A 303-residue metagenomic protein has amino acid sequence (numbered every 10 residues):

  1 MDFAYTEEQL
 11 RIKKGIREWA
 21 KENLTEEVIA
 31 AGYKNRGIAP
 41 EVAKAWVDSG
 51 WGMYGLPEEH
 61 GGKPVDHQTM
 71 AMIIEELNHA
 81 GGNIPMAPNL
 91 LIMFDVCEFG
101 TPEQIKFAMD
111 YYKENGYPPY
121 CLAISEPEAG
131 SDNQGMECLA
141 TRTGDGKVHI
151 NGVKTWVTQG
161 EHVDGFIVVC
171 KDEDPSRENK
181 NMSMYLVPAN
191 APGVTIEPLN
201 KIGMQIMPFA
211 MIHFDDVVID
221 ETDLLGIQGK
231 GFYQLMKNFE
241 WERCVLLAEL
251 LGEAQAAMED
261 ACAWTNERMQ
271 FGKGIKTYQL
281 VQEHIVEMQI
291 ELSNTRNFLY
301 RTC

Functional and structural regions predicted by a protein language model:
M1-R11: Intrinsic disorder at enzyme termini
F3-Y5, V194-N294: Glycine-rich beta->alpha junctions and the first turn(s) of the following alpha-helix
D48-Y117, Q159-G165: Internal helix-loop-helix
G50, I73-N78, C170, V187-A191 (+1 more regions): Short Ser/Thr-interspersed hydrophobic loop/turn segments at strand-loop and sheet-helix junctions that line or gate
P64-E76, D132-M136, H213, I219: Structural signature of FAD isoalloxazine-binding scaffolds in flavoprotein oxidoreductases
A129, T155-G160, W241-V245: Glycine-rich phosphate/pyrophosphate-binding beta-alpha loops
C138-T141: A structural signal for short hydrophobic beta-strand segments in well-ordered beta-sheet cores
K147, N151-E197: A short core secondary-structure module
